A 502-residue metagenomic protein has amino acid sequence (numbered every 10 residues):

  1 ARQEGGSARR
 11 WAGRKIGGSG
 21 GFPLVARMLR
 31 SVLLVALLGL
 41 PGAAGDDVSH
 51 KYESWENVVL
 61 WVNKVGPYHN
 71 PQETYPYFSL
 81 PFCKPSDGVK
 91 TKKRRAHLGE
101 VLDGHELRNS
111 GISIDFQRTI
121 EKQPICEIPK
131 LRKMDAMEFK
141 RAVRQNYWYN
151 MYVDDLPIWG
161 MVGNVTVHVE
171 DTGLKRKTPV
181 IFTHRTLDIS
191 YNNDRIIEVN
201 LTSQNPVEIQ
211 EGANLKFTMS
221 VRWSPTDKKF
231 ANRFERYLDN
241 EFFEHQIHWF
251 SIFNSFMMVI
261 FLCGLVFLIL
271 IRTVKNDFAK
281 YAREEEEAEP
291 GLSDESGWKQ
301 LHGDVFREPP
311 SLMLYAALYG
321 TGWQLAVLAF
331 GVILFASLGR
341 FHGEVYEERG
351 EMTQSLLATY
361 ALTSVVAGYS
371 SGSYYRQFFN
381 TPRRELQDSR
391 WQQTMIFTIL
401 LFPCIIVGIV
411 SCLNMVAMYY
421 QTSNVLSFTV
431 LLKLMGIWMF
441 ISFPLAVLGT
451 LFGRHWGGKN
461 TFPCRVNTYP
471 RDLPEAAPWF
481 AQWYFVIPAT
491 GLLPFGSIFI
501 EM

Functional and structural regions predicted by a protein language model:
A26-A43: Cleavable N-terminal signal peptides of Sec/SRP-targeted secreted and luminal proteins
P41-F253: Soluble extramembrane domains flanking the early transmembrane region of eukaryotic membrane proteins
Y237-G408, N414-M418: Hydrophobic alpha-helical transmembrane segments corresponding to the first two to three helices of multi-pass helical
G264-K280, P444-F462: Transmembrane-helix exit/juxtamembrane "anchor" motif
L301-G320, F428-M435, N467-P494: Membrane-water interface at loop-to-transmembrane-helix junctions
Y319-L328, L401-V410, W438-A446, Q482-M502: Alpha-helical transmembrane segments of multi-pass integral membrane proteins
